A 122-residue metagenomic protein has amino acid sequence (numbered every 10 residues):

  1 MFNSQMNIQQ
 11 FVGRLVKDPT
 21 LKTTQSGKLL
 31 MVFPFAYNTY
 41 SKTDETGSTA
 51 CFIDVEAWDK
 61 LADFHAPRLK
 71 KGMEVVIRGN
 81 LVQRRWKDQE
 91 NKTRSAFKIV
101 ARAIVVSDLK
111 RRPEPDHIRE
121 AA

Functional and structural regions predicted by a protein language model:
M1-A122: Single-stranded nucleic acid-binding surfaces, predominantly the OB-fold ssDNA-binding core
